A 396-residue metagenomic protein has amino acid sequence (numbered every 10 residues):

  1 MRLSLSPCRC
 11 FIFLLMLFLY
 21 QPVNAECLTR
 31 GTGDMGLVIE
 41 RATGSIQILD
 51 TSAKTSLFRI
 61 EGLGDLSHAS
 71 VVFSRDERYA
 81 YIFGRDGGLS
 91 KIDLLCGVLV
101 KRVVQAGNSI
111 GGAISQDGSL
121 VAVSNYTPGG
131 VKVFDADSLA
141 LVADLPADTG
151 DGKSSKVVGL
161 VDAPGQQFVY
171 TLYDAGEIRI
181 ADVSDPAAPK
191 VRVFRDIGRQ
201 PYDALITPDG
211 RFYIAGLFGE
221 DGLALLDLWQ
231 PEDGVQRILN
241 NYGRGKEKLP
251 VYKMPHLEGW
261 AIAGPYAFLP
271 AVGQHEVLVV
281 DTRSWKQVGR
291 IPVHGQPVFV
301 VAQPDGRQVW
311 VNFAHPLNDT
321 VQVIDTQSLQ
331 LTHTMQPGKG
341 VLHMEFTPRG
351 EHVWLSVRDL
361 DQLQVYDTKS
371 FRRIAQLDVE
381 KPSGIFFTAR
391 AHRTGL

Functional and structural regions predicted by a protein language model:
M1-F11: Bacterial N-terminal signal peptides that target proteins for export
R9-Y20: Bacterial N-terminal signal peptides
N24-L396: Predominantly soluble domains enriched in secretory-pathway, periplasmic, or organellar proteins
